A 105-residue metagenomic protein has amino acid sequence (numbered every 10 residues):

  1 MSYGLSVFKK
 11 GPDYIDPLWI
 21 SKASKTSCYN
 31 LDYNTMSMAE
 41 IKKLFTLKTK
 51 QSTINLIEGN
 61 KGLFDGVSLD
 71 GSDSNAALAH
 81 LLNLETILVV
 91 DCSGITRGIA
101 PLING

Functional and structural regions predicted by a protein language model:
M1-L82, V90-G105: ATP-dependent carboxylate-amine ligase catalytic core
